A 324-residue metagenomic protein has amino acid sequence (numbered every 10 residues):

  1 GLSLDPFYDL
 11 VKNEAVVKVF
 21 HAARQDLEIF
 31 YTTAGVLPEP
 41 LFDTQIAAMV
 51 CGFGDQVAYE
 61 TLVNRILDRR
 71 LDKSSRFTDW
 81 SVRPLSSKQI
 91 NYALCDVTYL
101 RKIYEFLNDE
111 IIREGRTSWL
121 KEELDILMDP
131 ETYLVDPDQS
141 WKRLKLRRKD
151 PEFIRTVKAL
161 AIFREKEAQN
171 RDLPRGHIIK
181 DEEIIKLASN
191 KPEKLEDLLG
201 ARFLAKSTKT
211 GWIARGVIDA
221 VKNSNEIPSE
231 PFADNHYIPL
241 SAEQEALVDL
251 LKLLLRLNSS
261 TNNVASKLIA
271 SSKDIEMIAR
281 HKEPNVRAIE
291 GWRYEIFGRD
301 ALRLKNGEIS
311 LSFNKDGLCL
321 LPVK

Functional and structural regions predicted by a protein language model:
G1-E110: Conserved DEDDh/DEDDy metal-dependent 3′-5′ exonuclease domain
S87, L107-K324: Accessory DNA-binding and partner-docking regions appended to nucleic-acid-acting proteins, especially the terminal
